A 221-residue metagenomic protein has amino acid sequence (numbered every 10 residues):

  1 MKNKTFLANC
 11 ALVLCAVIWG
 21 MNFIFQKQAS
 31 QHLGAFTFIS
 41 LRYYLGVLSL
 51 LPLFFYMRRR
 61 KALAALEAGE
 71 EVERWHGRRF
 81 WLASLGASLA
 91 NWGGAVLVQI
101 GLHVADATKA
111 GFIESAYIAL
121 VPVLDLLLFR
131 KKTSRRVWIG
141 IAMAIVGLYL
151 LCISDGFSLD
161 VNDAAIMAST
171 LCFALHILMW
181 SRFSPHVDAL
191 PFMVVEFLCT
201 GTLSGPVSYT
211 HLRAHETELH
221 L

Functional and structural regions predicted by a protein language model:
M1-I39, G156-R182: Glycine-/small-residue-enriched transmembrane alpha-helix faces in small-molecule transporters and effluxers
I18-L33, I39-L41, L45, G93-A105 (+4 more regions): Juxtamembrane C-cap of transmembrane helices in multi-pass membrane transport proteins
N22-F23, L51-E114, L150: Specific transmembrane alpha-helical segments of multi-pass solute transporters/efflux pumps, especially DMT/EamA
S49-M57, Y117-I139: C-terminal transmembrane-helix exit sites in multi-pass transporters
L50, T133-I153, T170-F173, S204: Hydrophobic transmembrane alpha-helices of multi-pass small-molecule transport proteins
S84, T133-A144, D188-E196: Cytoplasmic-side transmembrane-helix entry/capping segments in multi-pass membrane proteins
T210-T217: Conserved small/polar residues in nucleotide/adenosyl-binding loops
